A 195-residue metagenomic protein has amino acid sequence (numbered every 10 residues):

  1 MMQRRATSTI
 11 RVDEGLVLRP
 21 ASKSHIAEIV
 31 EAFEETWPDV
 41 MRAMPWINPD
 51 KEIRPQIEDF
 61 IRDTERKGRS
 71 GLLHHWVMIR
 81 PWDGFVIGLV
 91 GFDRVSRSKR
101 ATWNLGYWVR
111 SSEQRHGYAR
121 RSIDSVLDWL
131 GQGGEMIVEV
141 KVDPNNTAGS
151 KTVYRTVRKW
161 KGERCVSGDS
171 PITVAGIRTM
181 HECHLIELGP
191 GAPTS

Functional and structural regions predicted by a protein language model:
M1-E28, A32-R42, H75-S195: Acyl-donor (CoA/ACP) binding surface of acyl/acetyltransferases
M41-D63: Conserved GNAT-fold acetyl-CoA-binding loop/helix
N48-P49, R62-V77: A short helix-loop-beta-strand connector motif used in the catalytic cores of GNAT acetyltransferases and, in some
E58-F60, R66-K67, L89, R94: Mixed-charge, polar/low-complexity N-terminal
